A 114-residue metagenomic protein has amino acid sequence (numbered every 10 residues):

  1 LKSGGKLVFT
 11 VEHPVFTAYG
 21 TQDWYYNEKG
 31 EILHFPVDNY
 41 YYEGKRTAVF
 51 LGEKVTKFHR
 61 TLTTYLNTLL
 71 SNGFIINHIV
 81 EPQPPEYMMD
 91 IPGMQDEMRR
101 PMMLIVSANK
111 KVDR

Functional and structural regions predicted by a protein language model:
L1-S3: Helix-to-beta-strand junctions that scaffold the AdoMet/dcAdoMet cofactor pocket in Class I SAM-dependent enzymes
G5, A18-G20, A108: Generic low-complexity, intrinsically disordered sequence content enriched in small uncharged/hydrophobic residues
L7-V8, I76: A short hydrophobic/small-residue beta-strand
F9-N67: SAM-dependent methyltransferase
L62-R114: C-terminal lobe and adjacent flexible extensions of AdoMet/dcAdoMet transferase-like proteins
